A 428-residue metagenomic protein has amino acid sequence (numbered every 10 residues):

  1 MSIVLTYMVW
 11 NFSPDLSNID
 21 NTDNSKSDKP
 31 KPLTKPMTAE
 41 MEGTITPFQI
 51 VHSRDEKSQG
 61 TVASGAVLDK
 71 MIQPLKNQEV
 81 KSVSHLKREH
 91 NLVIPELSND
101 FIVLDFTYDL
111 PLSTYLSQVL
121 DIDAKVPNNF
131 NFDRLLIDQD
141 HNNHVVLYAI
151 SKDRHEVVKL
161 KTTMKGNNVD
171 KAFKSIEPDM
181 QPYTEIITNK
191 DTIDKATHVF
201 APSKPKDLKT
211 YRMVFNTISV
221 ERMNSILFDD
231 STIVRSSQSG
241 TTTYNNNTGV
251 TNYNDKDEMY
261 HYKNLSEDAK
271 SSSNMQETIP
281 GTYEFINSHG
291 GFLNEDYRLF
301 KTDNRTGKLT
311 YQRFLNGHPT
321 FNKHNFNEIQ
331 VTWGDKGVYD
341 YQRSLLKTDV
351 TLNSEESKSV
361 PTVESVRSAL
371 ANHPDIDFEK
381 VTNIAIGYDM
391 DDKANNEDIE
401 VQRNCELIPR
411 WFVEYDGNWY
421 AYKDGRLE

Functional and structural regions predicted by a protein language model:
Y7-N274: Preferential activation on post-signal-peptide N-terminal prodomains/segments of secreted or lumenal proteins
R54-K57, W333, E379: Non-catalytic terminal regions of proteins
V67-M71, L75-V80, E267-T306, L352-I399: Short, non-transmembrane alpha-helical segments in secretory-pathway proteins
E221-H261, L293-K336, Q342-S344, G387-W419: Exposed beta-strand-loop-beta-strand "reactive/processing" segments of non-cytosolic proteins
R313-L315, S344, V350, S365-A369: C-terminal soluble domains/tails of integral membrane proteins
K336-T362: Short helix-loop boundary/capping segments
G417-E428: Short, low-complexity, Pro/Ser/Thr/Gly-rich segments in the mature regions of secreted, periplasmic
